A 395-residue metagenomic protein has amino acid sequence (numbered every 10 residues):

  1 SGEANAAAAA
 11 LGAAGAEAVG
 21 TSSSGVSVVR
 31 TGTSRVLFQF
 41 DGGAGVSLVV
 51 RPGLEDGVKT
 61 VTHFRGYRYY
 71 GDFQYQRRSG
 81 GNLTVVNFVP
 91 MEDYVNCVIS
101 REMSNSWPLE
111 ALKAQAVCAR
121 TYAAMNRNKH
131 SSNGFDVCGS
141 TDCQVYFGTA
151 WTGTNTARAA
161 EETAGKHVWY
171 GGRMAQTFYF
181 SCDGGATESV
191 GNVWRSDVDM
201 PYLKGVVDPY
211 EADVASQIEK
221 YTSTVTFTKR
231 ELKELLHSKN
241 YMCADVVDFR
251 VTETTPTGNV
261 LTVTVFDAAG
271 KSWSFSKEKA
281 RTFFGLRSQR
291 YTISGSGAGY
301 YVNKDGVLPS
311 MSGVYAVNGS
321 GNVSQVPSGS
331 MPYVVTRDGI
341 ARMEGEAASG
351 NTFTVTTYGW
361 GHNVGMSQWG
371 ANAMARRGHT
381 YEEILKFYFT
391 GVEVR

Functional and structural regions predicted by a protein language model:
S1-R395: Conserved, single-site charged/polar hotspot
